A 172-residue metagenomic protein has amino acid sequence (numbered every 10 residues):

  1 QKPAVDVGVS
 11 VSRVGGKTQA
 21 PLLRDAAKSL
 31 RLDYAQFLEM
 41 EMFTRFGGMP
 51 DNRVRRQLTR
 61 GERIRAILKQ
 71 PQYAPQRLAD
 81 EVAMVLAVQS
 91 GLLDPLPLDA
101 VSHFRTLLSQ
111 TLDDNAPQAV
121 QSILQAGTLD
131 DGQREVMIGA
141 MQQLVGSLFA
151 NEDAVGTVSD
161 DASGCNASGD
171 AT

Functional and structural regions predicted by a protein language model:
Q1-T172: Conserved catalytic/coupling modules of large nucleotide/cofactor-utilizing molecular machines
